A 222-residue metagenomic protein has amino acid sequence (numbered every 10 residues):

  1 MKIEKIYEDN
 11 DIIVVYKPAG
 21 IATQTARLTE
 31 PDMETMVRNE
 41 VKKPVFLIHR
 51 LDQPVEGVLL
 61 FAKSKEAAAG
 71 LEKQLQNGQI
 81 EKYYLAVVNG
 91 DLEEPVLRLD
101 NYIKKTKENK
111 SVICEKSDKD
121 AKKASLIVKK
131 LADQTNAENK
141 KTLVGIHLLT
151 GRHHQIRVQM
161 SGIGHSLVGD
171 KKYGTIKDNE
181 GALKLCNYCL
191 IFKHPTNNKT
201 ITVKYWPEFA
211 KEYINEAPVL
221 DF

Functional and structural regions predicted by a protein language model:
M1-I12, P18-T23, A137, Q159-F222: Pseudouridine synthases involved in rRNA/tRNA modification
M1-K123, K129-T135, W206, E212-V219: RNA pseudouridine synthases
K65, L149-T150: Loop/turn elements at beta-strand to alpha-helix junctions within RNA-recognition modules
L71, R152-M160: Short beta-strand segments enriched for Tyr within beta-sheet-rich domains, predominantly fibronectin type III
E108, T150, T196-N197: Residue-level recognition of short loop/turn positions
I113, Q155, I201-T202: A sequence-level detector of short linear motifs
N139-T142: Trp-centered recognition loops
V144-H147: Short histidine-centered loop motifs in beta-beta connectors
